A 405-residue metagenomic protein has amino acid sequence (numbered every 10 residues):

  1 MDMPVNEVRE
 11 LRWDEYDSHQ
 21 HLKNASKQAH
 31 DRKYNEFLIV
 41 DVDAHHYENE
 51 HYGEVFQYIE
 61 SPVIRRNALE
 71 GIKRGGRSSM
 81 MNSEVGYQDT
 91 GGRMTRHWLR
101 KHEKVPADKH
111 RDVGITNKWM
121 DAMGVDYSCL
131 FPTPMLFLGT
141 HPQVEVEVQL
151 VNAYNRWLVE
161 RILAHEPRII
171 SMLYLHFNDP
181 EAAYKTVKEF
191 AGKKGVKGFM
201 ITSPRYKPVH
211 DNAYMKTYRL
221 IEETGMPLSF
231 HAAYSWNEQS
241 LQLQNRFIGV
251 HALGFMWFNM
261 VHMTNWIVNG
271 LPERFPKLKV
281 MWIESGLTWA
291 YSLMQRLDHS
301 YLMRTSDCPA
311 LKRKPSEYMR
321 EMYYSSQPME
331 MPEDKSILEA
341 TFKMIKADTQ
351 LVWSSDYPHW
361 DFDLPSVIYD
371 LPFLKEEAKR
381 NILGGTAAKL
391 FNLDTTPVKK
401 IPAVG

Functional and structural regions predicted by a protein language model:
D2-L38, N49, G53-Y127, R156-A164 (+8 more regions): Mid-to-C-terminal alpha-helical segments outside catalytic/metal-binding sites
M3-V5, Q149, L163-I170, L175 (+4 more regions): Catalytic pocket-lining loop regions of alpha/beta-barrel enzymes, especially the amidohydrolase/enolase/GH5 lineages
I39, L99-P106, N117-H141, R168-L175 (+1 more regions): Divalent metal-dependent hydrolysis catalytic cores, especially in the metallo-beta-lactamase
V40-V42, F230, I283, S355: Active-site flanking residues adjacent to catalytic metal/cofactor-binding acidic residues
D43-Y47: Metal-dependent nucleic-acid phosphoesterase active-site entry motif
G139-E145, A191-K194: Aromatic-lined carbohydrate-binding/catalytic grooves of carbohydrate-active enzymes
P142, N152-A164, L173: Active-site entrance/lid segments in N-terminal catalytic domains of soluble metabolic enzymes
Q143-E147, I368-D370: Short glycine-enriched, charge-decorated loop/helix-capping segments at active-site entrances that position
